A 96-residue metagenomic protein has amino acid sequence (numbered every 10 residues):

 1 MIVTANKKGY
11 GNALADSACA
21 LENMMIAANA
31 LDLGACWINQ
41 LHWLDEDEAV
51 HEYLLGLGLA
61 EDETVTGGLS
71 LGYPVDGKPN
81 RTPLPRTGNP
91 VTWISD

Functional and structural regions predicted by a protein language model:
M1-D96: Acidic, surface-exposed loops and disordered segments
